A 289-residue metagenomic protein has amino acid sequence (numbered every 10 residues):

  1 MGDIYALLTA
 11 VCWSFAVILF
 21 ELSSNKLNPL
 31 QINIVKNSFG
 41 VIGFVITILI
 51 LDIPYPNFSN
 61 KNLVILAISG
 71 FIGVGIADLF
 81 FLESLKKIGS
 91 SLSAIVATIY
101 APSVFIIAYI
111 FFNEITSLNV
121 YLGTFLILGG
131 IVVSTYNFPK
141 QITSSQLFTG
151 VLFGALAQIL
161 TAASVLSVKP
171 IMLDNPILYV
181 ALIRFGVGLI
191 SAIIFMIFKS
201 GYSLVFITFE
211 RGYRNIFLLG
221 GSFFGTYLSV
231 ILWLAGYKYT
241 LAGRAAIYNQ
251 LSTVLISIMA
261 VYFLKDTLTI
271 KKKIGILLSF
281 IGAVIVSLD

Functional and structural regions predicted by a protein language model:
M1-L7, I99-I159, A163, K169 (+1 more regions): Juxtamembrane helix-loop boundary signature in multi-pass membrane transporters
M1-Q31, V35-I68, D78-I88, Y136-F153 (+4 more regions): Membrane-interface interhelical linkers
V11, F15, I42, F71 (+8 more regions): Hydrophobic/aromatic residues within the transmembrane alpha-helices of Major Facilitator Superfamily
S14, V45, F71-G75, P102-I106 (+4 more regions): Hydrophobic/small/kink-forming positions within alpha-helical transmembrane segments of polytopic membrane proteins
V17-E21, F81-L82, S93, V104 (+6 more regions): Interfacial helix-capping/hinge residues at the ends of transmembrane alpha-helices
L30, S91, S117, L178-Y179 (+2 more regions): Residues that define the loop-to-transmembrane-helix transition and helix capping in multi-pass membrane transporters
F39-F44, V96-I110, F125, V187-S191 (+2 more regions): Alpha-helical transmembrane segments of compact multi-pass small-molecule transporters, enriched in specific families
S69-G70, T116, V120-L126, P176-G188: Alpha-helical transmembrane segments
